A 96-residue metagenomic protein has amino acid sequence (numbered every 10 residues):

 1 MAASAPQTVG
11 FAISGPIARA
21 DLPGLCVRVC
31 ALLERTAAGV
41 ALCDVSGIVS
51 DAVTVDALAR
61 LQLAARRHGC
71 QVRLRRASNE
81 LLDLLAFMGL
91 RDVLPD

Functional and structural regions predicted by a protein language model:
M1-V53, R60-D96: STAS-like cytosolic regulatory interaction modules
